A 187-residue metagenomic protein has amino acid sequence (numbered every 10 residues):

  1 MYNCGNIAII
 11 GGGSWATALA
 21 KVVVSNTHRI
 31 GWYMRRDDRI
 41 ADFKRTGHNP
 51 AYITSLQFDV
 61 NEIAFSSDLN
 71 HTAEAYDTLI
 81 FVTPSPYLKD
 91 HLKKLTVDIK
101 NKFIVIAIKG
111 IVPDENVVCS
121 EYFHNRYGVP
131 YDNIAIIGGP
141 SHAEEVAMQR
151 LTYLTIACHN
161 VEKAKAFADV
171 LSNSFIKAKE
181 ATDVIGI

Functional and structural regions predicted by a protein language model:
M1-L56, I63-S67, A73: NAD(P)+-binding Rossmann beta1-loop-alpha1 motif at the extreme N-terminus of oxidoreductases
I7, R29-I30, D132-I134, A178: Hydrophobic anchor at the start of a short beta-strand that flanks the dinucleotide cofactor-binding loop
R36, I111, G138-H142, N160 (+1 more regions): Glycine-rich beta-alpha junction loops
D38-D42, P113-E115, A164: Short, charged/polar "capping" segments at the starts of alpha-helices and the immediately preceding loops
D59-S66, I137, K179-A181: Short gly/ser/thr-rich secondary-structure transition/capping motifs
L69-E74, T78-L151, F167-A168: Rossmann-like NAD(P)(H) cofactor-binding subdomain of soluble oxidoreductases
Y87, R126-N133, L151-I187: Internal alpha-helical scaffold of NAD(P)-dependent oxidoreductase catalytic cores
